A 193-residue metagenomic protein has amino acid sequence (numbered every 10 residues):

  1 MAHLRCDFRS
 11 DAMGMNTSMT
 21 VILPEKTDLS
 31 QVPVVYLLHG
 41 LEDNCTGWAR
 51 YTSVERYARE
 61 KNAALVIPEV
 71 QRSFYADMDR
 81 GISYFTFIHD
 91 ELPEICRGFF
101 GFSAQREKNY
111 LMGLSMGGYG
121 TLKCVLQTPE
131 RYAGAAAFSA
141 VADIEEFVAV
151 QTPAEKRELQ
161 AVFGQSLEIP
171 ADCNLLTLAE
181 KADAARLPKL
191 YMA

Functional and structural regions predicted by a protein language model:
M1-A193: Non-catalytic cap/lid and distal C-terminal segments of serine-dependent acyl enzymes
